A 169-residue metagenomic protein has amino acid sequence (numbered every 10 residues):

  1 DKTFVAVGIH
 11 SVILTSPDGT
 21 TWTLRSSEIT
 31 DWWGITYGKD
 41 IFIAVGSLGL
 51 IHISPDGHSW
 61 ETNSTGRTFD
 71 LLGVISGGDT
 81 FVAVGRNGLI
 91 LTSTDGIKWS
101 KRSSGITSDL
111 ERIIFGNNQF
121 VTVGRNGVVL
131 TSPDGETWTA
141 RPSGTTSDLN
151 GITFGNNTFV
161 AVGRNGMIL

Functional and structural regions predicted by a protein language model:
D1-L169: Residue-level hotspots at or immediately adjacent to binding/recognition sites across diverse folds
